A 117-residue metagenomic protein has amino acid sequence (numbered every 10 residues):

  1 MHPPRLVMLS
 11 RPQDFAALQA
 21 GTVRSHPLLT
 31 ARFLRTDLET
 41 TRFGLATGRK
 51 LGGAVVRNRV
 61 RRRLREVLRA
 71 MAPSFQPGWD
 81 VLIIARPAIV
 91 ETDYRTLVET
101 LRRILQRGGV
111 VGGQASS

Functional and structural regions predicted by a protein language model:
M1-S117: Positively charged, solvent-exposed patches that mediate nucleic-acid binding
